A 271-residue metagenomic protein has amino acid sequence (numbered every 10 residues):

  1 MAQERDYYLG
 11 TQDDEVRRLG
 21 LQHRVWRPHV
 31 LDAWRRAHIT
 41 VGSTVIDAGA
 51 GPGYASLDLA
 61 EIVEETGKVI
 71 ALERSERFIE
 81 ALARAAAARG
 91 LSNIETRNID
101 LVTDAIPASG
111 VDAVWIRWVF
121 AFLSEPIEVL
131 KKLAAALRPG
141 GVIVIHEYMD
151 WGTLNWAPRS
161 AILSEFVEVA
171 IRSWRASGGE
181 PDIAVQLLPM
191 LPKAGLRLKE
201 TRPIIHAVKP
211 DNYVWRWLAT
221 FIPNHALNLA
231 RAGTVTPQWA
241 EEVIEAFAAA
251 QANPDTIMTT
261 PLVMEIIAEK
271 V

Functional and structural regions predicted by a protein language model:
M1-V16, G20-L21: N-terminal, positively charged/glycine-rich alpha-helical extensions of SAM-dependent methyltransferases
R24-T44, D58: Conserved alpha-helix/loop element of class I SAM-dependent methyltransferases that forms part of the SAM/SAH-binding
I46-A48, P52-D104: Class I SAM-dependent methyltransferase SAM/SAH-binding core
A105-A113: A short acidic, Gly/Pro-enriched loop at the edge of an enzyme's catalytic core that lines a small-molecule cofactor
D112-I127: A short SAM/SAH-binding and catalytic strip from SAM-dependent methyltransferases
I127-V142: A short glycine-rich, Lys/Arg-flanked "PGG" loop and its adjoining helix->strand segment in the class I
V144-N212: Conserved catalytic/acceptor-binding region of the Class I
P181-D182, P192, K199-V271: Conserved Class I S-adenosyl-L-methionine
